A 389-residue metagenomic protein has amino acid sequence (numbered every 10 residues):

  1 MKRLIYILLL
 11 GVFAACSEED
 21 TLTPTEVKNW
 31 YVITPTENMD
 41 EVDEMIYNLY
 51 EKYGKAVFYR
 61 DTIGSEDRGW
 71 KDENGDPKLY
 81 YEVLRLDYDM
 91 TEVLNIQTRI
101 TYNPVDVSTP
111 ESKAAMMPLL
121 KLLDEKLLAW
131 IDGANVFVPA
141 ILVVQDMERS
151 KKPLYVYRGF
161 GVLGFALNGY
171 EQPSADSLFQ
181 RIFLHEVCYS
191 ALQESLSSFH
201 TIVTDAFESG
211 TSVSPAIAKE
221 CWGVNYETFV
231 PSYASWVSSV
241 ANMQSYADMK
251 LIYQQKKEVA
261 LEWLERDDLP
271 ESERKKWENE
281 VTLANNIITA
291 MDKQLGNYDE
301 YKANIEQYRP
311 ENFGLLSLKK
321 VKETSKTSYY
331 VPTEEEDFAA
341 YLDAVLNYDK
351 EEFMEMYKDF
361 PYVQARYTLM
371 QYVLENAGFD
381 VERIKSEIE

Functional and structural regions predicted by a protein language model:
K2-I7: Sec-dependent signal peptide recognition, specifically the positively charged N-region followed immediately by
V12-A15: C-terminal motif of bacterial Sec signal peptides marking the signal peptidase cleavage site
S17-P118, W130, D359-E389: Acidic/polar, low-complexity intrinsically disordered N-terminal segments immediately downstream of a Sec signal
P110-V162: Auxiliary, metal-adjacent structural segments of Zn-dependent hydrolase domains
F165-W222: Active-site recognition of the HExxH zinc-binding catalytic motif
S245-K257: Short amphipathic alpha-helical heptad-repeat segments
W263-K275: Charged, low-complexity interaction regions
W277-E389: A cross-kingdom marker for long, charged
